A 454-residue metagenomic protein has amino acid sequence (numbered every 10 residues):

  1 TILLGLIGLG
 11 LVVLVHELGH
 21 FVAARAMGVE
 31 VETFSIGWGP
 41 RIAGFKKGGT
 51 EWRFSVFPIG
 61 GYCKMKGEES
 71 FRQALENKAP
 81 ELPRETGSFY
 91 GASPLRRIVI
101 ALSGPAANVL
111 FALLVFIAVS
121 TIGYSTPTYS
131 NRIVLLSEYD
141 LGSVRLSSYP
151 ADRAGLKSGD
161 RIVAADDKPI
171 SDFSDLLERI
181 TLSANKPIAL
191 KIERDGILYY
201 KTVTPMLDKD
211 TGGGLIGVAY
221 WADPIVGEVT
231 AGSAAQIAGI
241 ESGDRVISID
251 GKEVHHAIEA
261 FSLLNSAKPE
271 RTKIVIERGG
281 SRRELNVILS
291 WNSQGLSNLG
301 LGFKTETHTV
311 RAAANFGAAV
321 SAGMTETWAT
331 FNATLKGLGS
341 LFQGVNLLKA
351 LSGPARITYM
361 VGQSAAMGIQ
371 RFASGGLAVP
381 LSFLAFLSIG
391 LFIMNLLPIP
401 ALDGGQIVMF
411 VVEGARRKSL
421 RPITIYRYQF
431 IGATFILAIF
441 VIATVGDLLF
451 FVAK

Functional and structural regions predicted by a protein language model:
I2-P80, M394-R416: Small-residue-rich helix-interface/hinge motifs
L9-V13, K64, N108, A112 (+3 more regions): Alpha-helical transmembrane segments of multi-pass membrane proteins
A23, G123, Q343, P398 (+1 more regions): Juxtamembrane transmembrane-helix termini
W38-G39, L102, S174-R179, K201-P205 (+3 more regions): Short beta-alpha junctions and helix-cap segments that line functional grooves
G61, M65-S70, N77-L141, S148 (+1 more regions): Internal alpha-helical transmembrane segments
E76, P83-Y124, A165-D210, I276: Interdomain regulatory linker/hinge segments that flank or connect interaction modules in polarity/junction/synaptic
P80-L95, S137-L141, G213-A238, S242-S248 (+4 more regions): Functional transmembrane alpha-helices
I122, P150, G155-L176, T202-T211 (+3 more regions): Short glycine/proline-centered loop/turn elements that form peptide/ligand docking sites
